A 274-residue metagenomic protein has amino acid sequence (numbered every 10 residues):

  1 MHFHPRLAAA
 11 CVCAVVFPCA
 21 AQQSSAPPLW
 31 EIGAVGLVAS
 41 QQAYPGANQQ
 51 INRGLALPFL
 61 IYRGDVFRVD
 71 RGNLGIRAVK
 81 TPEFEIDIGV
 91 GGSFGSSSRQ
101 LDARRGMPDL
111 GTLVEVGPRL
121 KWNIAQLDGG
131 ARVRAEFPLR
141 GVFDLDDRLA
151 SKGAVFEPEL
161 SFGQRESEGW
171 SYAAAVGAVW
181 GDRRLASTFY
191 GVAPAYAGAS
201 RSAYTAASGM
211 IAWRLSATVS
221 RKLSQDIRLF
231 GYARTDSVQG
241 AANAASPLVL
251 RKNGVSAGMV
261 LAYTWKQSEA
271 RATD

Functional and structural regions predicted by a protein language model:
Q22-V66, S208, A262, K266: Short glycine/proline- and aromatic-enriched beta-strand/turn motifs that initiate or cap beta-hairpins
Q22-W30, P45-G46, D65-F84, A125-V133 (+4 more regions): Short loop/turn motifs that connect adjacent beta-strands in outer-membrane beta-barrel proteins
W30, Q50-A56, P82-F84, L110-V116 (+3 more regions): Residues that define the transmembrane beta-barrel architecture of outer-membrane proteins
A34-G36, P58, I86-V90, A135-L139 (+5 more regions): Membrane-embedded beta-strand positions of outer-membrane beta-barrel proteins
L37-A39, F59-I61, G75-R77, R119-A125 (+3 more regions): Transmembrane beta-barrel domains of outer membrane proteins
V38-Q42, Y62-G64, V90-S96, I124 (+5 more regions): Transmembrane beta-strands of outer-membrane beta-barrel pores
L57-F59, K252-D274: Outer-membrane beta-barrel "beta-signal"
D147-R228, S237-N243, L248: Outer-membrane beta-barrel transmembrane domain signature
